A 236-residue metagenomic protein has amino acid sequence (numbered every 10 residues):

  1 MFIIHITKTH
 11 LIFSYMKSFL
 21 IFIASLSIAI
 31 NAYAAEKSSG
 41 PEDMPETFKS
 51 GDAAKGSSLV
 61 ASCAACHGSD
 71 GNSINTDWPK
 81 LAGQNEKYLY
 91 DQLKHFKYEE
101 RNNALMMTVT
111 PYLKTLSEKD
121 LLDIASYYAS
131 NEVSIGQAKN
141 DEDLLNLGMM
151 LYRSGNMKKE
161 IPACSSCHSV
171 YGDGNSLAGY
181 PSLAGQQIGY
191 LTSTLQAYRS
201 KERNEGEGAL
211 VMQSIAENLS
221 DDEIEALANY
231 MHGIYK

Functional and structural regions predicted by a protein language model:
M1-S50, K94, D221, H232-K236: N-terminal export/targeting leaders of redox proteins
A35-V60, S130-M157: Electrostatic cytochrome c docking/interface patches
G40-E100: The feature marks the first
G51-S58, Y88, T108, D123 (+4 more regions): Extracytoplasmic/secreted proteins, especially bacterial periplasmic and envelope-associated proteins
A54-A64, E86, Y90, S154-S165 (+2 more regions): Sequence context surrounding c-type heme c attachment/ligation sites in exported
G56, C63-S69, I124, I161-V170 (+2 more regions): The canonical Cys-X-X-Cys-His
I74-K80, F96-N140, L177-S182, K201-A226 (+1 more regions): Axial heme c-ligation environment in periplasmic c-type cytochrome domains
